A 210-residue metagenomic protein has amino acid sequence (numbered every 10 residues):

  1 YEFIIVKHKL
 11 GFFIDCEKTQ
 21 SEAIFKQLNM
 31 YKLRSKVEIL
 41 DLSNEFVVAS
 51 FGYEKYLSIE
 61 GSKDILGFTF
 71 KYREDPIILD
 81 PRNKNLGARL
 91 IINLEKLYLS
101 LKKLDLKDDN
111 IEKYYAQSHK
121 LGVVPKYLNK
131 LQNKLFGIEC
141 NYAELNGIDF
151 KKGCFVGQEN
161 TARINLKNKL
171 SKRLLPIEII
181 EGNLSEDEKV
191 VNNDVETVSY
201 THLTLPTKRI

Functional and structural regions predicted by a protein language model:
Y1: A cross-family signal for N-terminal binding/gating loops and helix N-caps that shape access to the active site
I4-L121: Acidic, low-complexity central loop/insert segments
Y115-E186: Functionally critical, mid-to-C-terminal surface segments that flank or help form catalytic/ligand
E186-N193: Short conserved beta-strand and strand-loop elements enriched in small hydrophobics with frequent Asp/Gly
E196-V198: A structural microfeature
T201-T207: Conserved small/polar residues in nucleotide/adenosyl-binding loops
